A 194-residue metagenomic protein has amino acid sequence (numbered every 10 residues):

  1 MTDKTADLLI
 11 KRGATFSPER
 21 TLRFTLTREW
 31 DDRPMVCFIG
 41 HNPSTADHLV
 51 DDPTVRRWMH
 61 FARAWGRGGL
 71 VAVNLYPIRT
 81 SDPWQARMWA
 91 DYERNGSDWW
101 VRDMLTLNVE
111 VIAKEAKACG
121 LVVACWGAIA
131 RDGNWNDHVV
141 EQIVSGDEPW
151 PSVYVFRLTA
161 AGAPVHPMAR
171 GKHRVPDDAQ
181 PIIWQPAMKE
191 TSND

Functional and structural regions predicted by a protein language model:
M1-D52, D194: Active-site and ligand/interface coordination hotspots across diverse enzymes and nucleic-acid-associated assemblies
M35-C37, G69, G120-L121: Structural motif
I39, V73, A124-C125: Short hydrophobic segments within beta-strands
N42, Y76, I129: Catalytic metal-binding/acid-base residues of hydrolase active sites
A46, T80, K172: Conserved protein kinase catalytic core
V55-R63: Short catalytic helix/loop segments, enriched in acidic residues and glycine and frequently bearing histidine
G68-R87: Short connector loops at secondary-structure junctions
A86-D194: Glycine/proline-rich loop-helix segments at beta-alpha junctions forming the active-site rim of enzyme cores
